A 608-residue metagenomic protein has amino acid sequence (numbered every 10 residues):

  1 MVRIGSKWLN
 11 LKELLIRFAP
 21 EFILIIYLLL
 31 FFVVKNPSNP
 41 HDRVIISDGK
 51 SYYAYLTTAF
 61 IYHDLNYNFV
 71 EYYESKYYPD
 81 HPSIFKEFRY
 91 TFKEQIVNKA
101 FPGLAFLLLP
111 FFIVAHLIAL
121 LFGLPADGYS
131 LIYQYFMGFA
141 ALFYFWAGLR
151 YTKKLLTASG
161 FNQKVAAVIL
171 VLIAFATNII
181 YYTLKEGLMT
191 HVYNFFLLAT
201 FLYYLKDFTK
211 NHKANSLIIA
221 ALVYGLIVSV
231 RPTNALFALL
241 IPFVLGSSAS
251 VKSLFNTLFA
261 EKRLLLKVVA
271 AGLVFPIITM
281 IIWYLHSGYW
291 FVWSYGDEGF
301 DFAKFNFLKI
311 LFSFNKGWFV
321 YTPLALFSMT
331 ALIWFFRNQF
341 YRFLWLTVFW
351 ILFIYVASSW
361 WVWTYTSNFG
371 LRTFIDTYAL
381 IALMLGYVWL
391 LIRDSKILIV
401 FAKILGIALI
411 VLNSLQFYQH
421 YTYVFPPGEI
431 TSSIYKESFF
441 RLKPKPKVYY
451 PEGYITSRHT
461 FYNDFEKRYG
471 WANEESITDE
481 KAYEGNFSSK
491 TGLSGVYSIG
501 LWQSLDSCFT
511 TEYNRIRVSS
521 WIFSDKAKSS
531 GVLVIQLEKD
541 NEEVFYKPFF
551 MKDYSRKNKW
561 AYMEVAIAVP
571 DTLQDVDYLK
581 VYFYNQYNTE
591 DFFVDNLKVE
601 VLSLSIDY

Functional and structural regions predicted by a protein language model:
M1-T460: Membrane-proximal envelope and lipid/glycan-remodeling enzymes
V448-Y608: Extracellular and organelle-lumenal recognition/adhesion modules and their flexible linkers in secreted
